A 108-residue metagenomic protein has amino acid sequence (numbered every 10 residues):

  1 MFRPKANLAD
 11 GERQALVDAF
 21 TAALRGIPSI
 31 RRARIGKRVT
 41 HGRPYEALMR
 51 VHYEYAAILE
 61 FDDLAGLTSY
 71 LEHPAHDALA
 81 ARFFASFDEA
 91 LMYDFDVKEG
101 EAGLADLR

Functional and structural regions predicted by a protein language model:
M1-Y55, D62-T68, D96-R108: Short S/T/G/P-rich N-terminal loop/turn motif that feeds into the first structured element of a domain
L64-H73, D77-A90: C-terminal structural segments of small proteins and small subunits
M92-D94: Generic preference for hydrophobic
